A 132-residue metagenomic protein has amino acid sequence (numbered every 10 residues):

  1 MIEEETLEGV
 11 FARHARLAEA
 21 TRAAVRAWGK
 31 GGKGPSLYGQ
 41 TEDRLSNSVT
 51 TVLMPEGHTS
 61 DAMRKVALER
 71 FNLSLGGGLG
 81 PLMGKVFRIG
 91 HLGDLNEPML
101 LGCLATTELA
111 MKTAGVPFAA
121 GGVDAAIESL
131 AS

Functional and structural regions predicted by a protein language model:
M1, A24, A110: Short alpha-helical functional segments enriched in proximate histidine and acidic residues
M1-E19: Structural signature of PLP-dependent enzymes
E8-V10, R22-E56: Conserved small-domain helix->loop->beta segment predominantly found in fold-type I
L45-V49, R70, G84-V86: Active-site lining segments that contact anionic ligands and/or coordinate catalytic metals
G57-K65, E97-G102: Short, conserved charged micro-motifs
A67-L75, E108-M111: A common structural junction motif
P81, K85-S132: PLP-dependent enzyme catalytic core of the Aspartate aminotransferase-like
